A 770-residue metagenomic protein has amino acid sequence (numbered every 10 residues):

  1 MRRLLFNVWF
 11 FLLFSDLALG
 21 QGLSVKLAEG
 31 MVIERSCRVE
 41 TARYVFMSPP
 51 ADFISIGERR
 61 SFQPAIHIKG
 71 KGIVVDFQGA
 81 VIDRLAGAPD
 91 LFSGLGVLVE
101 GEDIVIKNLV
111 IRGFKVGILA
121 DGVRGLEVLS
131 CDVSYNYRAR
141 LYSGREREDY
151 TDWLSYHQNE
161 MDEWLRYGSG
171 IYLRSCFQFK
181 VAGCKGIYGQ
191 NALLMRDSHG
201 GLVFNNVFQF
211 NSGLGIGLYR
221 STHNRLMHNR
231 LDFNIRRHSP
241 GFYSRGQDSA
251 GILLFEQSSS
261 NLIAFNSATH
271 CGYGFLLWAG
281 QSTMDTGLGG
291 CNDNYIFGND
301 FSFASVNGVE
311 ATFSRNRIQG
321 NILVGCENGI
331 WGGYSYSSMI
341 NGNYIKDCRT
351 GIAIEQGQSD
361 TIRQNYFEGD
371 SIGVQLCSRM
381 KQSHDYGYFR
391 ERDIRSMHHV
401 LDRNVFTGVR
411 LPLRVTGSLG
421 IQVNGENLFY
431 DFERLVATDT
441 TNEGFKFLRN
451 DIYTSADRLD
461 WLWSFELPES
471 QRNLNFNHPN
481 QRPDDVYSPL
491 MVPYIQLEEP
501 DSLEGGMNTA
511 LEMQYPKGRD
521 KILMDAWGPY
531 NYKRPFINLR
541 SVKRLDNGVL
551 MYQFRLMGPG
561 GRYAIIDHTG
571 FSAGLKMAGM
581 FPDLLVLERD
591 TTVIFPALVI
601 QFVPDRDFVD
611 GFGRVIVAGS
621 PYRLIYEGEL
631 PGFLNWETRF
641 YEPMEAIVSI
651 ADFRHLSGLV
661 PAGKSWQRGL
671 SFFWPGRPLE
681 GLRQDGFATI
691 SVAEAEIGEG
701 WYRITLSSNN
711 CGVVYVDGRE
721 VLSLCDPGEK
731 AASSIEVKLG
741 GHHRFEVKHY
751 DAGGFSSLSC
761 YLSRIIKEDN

Functional and structural regions predicted by a protein language model:
G20-Q63, R84-G87, L682-R683: N-terminal domain-start segments of secreted/luminal proteins
Q21, D52-I66, A88-L98, G113-V116 (+12 more regions): Extracellular beta-strand/beta-solenoid scaffold signature
M31-V32, C37, Y44, R60 (+31 more regions): Solenoid scaffold repeats with emphasis on beta-solenoid/beta-helix
P89, A120, S130, F255 (+6 more regions): Extracellular beta-rich repeat passengers
L109, L126, C131, N136 (+21 more regions): Consensus "Asn ladder" position of solenoid repeat domains
F465-L630: Long, low-hydrophobicity ectodomains and other hydrophilic envelope-associated domains
S620-Y702, S707-N770: Extracellular/secretory pathway-exposed regions associated with glycan biology
